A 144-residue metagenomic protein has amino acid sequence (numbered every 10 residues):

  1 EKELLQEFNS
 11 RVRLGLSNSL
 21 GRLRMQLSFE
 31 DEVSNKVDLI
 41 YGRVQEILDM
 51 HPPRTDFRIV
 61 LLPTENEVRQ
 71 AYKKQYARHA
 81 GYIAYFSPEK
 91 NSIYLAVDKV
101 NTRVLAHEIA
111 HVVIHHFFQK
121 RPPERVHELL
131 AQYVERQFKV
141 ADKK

Functional and structural regions predicted by a protein language model:
E1-S28, V113: Acidic/histidine-rich, surface-exposed loop or edge segments in extracytoplasmic proteins
L16-L20, P88, V104-H111: Short amphipathic alpha-helical segments, especially helix-boundary/capping motifs
L27-E89, K99, K143: Auxiliary, metal-adjacent structural segments of Zn-dependent hydrolase domains
G42-M50, A110-Q119, E135-V140: Sec-exported extracytoplasmic/periplasmic mature domains
P88-A106, F118-P122: Short pre-active-site segment immediately N-terminal to the catalytic Zn-binding motif
V100-I109, F138-D142: A structural motif
R103-H116, E128, Q132: Active-site recognition of the HExxH zinc-binding catalytic motif
R121-K144: Post-HExxH zinc-binding segment in Zn-dependent metallohydrolases
